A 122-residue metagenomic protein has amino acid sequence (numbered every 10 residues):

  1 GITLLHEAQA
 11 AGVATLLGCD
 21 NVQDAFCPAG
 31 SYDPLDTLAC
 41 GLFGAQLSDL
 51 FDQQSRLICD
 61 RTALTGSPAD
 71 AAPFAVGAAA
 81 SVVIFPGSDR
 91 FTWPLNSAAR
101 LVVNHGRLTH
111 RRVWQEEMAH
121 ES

Functional and structural regions predicted by a protein language model:
I2-F85: His/Asp/Glu-enriched, well-ordered alpha-helical/loop segment that forms or immediately abuts the divalent-metal
P73-S122: C-terminal cap of metal-dependent C-N hydrolases
